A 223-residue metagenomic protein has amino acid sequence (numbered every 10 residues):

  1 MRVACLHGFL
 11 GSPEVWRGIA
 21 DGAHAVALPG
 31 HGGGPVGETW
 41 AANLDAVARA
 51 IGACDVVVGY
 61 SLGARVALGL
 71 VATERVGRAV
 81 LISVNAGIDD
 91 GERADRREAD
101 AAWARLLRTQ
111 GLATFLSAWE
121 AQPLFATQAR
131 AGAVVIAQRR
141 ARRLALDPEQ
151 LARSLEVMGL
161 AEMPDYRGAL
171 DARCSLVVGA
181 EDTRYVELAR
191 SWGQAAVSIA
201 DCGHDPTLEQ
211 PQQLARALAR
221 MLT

Functional and structural regions predicted by a protein language model:
A4-G8, Y60, V178: The conserved beta1-alpha1 loop
L10-R17: Serine-hydrolase catalytic-loop signature spanning alpha/beta hydrolases and amidase-signature enzymes
R17, A25-V56, R216: Active-site loop/oxyanion-hole signature of alpha/beta-hydrolase fold enzymes
V57-G59, I82: Short beta-strand immediately N-terminal to the catalytic nucleophile in serine-hydrolase-like folds
G59-G63, A67: Gly/Ala-rich beta-loop-alpha elbow adjacent to hydrolase catalytic centers
G77-R108: Flexible "cap/lid" loop of the alpha/beta hydrolase fold
R142-S191: Conserved serine/cysteine hydrolase catalytic core
C202-A215: Catalytic histidine-centered segment of alpha/beta-hydrolase-like enzymes
